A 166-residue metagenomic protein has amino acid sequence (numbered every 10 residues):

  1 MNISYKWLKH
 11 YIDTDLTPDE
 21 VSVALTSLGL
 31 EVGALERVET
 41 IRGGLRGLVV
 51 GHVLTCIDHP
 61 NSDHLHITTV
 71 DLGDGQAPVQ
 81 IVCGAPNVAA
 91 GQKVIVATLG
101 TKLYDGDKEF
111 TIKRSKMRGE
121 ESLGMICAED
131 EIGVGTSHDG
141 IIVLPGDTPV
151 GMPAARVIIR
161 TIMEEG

Functional and structural regions predicted by a protein language model:
M1-G166: Phosphate-backbone binding interfaces of nucleic-acid-interacting proteins
